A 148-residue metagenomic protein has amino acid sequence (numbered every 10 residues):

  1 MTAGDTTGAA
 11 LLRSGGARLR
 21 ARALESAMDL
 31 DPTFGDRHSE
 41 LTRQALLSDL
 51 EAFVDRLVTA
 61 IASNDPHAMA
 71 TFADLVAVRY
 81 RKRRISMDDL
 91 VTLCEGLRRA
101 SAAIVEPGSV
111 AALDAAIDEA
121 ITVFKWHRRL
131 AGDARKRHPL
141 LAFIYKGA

Functional and structural regions predicted by a protein language model:
M1-V91, E95, R99-A148: Core of compact, soluble alpha-helical bundle domains
